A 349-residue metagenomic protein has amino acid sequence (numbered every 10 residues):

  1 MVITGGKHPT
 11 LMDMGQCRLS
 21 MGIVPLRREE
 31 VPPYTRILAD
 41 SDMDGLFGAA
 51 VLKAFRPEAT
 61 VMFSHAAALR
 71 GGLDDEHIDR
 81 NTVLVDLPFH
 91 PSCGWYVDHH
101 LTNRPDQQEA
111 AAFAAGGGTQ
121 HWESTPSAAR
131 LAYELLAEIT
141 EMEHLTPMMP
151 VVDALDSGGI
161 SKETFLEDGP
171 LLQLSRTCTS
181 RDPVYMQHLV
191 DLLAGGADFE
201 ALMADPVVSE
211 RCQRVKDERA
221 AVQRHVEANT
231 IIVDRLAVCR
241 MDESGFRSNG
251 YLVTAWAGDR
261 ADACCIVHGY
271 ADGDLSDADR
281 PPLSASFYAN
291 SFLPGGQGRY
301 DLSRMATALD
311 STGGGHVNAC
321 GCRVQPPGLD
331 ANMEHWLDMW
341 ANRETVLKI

Functional and structural regions predicted by a protein language model:
V2-Q173, K216-D217, Q223-E243, R247-D262 (+1 more regions): Replace "Mg2+/Mn2+-dependent" with "divalent metal-dependent
K162-A221: Accessory alpha-helical/coil subdomains and C-terminal extensions that flank or cap enzyme catalytic cores
